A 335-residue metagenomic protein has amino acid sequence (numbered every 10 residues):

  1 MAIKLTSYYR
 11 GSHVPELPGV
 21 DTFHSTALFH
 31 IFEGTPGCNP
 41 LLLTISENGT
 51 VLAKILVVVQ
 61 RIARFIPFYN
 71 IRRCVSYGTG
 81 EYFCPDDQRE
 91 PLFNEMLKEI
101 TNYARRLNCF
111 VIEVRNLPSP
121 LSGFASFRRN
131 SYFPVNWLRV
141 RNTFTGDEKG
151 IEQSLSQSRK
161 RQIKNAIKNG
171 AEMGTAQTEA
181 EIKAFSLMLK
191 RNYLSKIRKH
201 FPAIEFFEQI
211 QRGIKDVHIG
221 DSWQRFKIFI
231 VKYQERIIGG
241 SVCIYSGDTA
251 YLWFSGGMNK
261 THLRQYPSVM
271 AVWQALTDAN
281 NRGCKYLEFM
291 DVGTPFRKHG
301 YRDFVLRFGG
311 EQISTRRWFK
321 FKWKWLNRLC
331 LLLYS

Functional and structural regions predicted by a protein language model:
A2-N48, L52-F65, N116-T261: A conserved beta-strand-loop-helix scaffold within acyl/acetyltransferase catalytic domains
Y9, L56-A63, A125-G150, N281-S335: Active-site/acyl-donor-binding loops of N-acyltransferases
V58-T79: Conserved acyl-donor/pantetheine-binding loop and adjacent beta-alpha core of acyl/acetyltransferases and related
I66-Y69, L107-F110, F133-V135: Short, flexible active-site-proximal loops enriched in glycine and acidic residues
R73-L117, S122: A gly/proline- and charged-residue-enriched helix-loop-helix capping module
F83-D87, P91-N102, E208-K324: Aromatic (often tryptophan-rich) hydrophobic motifs at membrane interfaces
V111-V114, G174, L287-M290: Short catalytic-loop micro-motif centered on adjacent basic/acidic residues
